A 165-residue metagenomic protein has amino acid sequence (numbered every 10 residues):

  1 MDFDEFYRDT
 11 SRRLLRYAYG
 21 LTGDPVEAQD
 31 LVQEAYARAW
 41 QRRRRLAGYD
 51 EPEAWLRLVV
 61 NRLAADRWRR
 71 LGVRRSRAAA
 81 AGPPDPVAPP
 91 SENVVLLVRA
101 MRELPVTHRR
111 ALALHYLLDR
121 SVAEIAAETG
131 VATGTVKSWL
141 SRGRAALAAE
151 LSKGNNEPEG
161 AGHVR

Functional and structural regions predicted by a protein language model:
M1-R16, V26-Q29, W40, R109: A short, charge-rich alpha-helical start-of-domain segment used by transcription regulators
D2, E128, A145-R165: C-terminal edge and immediately downstream basic/flexible tail or linker adjoining helix-turn-helix-like DNA-binding
S11, L15, Y36, P105 (+2 more regions): C-terminal flanking helix
R16, D30-A37, Q41, D50-R62: Structural recognition of an alpha-helix C-terminal capping motif at a helix-to-coil junction
Q41-G48, L58-A79, P90, K153: Arg/Lys-rich amphipathic alpha helix in sigma70-family domain 2
N61, A65, T129-K153: DNA-recognition helix of helix-turn-helix
D66, R74-M101, S121, N156-V164: Internal acidic/polar
A111-H115: A short pre-motif secondary-structure segment
